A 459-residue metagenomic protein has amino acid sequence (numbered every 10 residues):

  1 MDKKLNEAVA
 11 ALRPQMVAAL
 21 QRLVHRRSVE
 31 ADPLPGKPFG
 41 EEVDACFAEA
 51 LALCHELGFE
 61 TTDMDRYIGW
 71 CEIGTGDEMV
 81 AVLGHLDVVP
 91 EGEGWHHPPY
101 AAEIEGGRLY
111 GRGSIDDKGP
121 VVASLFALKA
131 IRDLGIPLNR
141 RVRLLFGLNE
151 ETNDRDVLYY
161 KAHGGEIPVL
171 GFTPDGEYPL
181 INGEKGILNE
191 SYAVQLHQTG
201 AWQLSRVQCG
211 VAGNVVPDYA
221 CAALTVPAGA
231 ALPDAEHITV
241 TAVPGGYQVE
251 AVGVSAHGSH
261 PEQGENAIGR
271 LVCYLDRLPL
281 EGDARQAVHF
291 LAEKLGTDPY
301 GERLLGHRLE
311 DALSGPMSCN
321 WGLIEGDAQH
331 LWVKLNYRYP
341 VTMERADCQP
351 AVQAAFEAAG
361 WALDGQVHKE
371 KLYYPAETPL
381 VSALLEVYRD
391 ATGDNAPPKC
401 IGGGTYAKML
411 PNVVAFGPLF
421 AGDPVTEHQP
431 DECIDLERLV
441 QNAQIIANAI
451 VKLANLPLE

Functional and structural regions predicted by a protein language model:
D2-R112, L134-L138: Acidic/His- and Gly-rich active-site-bordering loop/insert found across diverse amide/peptide-bond hydrolases
Q21, L51, V122-K129, L158 (+6 more regions): Predominant activation on well-ordered alpha-helical scaffold segments within soluble catalytic domains
T62, P261-A328, R338-P350, E357 (+1 more regions): An extended, acidic, His-containing surface patch that forms the Zn2+-binding/catalytic region of metallohydrolases
M79-F146, T152, G164-V169, Q429-E437 (+1 more regions): Active-site metal-coordination/substrate-binding segment of hydrolases, especially metallo-dependent peptidases
L86-V88, V142-N153, P174-P179, V211 (+1 more regions): Acidic, glycine-rich active-site loops and adjacent beta-strand->loop/helix elements that engage anionic groups
P90-E105, Y192-Q198, T241-A251, E357 (+2 more regions): Acidic-glycine-rich active-site phosphate/pyrophosphate-binding loop
E151, L158-P340: Midchain, well-structured core segments that form catalytic/ion-binding scaffolds
